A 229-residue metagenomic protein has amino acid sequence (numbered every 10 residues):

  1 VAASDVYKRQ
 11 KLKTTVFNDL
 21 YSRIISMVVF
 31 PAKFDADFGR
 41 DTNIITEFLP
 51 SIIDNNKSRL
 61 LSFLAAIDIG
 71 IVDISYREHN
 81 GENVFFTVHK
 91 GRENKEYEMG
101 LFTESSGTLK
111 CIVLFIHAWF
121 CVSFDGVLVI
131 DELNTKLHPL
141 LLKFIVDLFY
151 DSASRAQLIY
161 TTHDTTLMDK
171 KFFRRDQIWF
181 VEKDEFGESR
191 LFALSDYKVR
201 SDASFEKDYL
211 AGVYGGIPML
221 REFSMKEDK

Functional and structural regions predicted by a protein language model:
V1: Charged interaction segments
S4-C111, W119, S123, G212-G216 (+1 more regions): Phosphate-coordinating catalytic segments in nucleotide- and nucleic-acid-processing enzymes
I52-K57, I67-G70, K110-C111, L140-L142 (+3 more regions): Short amphipathic alpha-helical surface micro-motifs
T87-G91, F124, F144-K229: C-terminal lobe/lid and adjacent interdomain/linker elements of RecA-like ASCE P-loop ATPase modules
L114: Hydrophobic anchor residue at the start of the ABC signature
V127-L128: Hydrophobic "anchor" residues on beta-strands that sit immediately upstream of conserved functional sites
D131-L133: Walker B catalytic acidic pair
T135-P139: Conserved D-loop-proximal element of ABC-family nucleotide-binding domains
